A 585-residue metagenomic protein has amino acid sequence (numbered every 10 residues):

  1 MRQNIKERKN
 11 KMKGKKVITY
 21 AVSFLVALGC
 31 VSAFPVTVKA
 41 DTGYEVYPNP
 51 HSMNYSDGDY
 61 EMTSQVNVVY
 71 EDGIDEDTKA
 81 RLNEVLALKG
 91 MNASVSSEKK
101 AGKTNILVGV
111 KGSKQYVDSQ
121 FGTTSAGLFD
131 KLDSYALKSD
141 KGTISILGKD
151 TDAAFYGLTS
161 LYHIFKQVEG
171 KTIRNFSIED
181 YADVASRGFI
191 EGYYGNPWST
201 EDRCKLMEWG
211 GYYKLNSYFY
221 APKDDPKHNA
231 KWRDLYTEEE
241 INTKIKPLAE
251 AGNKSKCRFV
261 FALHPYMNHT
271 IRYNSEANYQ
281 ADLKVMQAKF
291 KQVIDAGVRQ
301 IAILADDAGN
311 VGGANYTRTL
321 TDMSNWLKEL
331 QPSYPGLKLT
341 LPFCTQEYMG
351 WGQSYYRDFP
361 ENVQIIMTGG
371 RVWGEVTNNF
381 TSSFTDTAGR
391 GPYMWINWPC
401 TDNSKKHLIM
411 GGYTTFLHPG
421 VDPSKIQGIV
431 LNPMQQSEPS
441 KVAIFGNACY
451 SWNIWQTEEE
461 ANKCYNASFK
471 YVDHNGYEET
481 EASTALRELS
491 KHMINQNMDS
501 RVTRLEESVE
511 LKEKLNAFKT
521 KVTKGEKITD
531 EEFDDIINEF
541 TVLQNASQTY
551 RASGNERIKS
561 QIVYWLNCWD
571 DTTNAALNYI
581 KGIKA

Functional and structural regions predicted by a protein language model:
M1-K11: Short, Lys/Arg-enriched N-terminal segments with co-localized hydrophobic residues within the first ~10-30 amino acids
V22-S32: Bacterial N-terminal signal peptides
S23, A40-K141, E169-I178: Acidic, contiguous N-terminal accessory segments
C30-T42: Sec-dependent signal peptide cleavage junction
V68, D150, F189, G210 (+3 more regions): Conserved, mostly hydrophobic/aromatic
T124-K289, A296-R299: Feature activates predominantly on carbohydrate-active enzymes
K166, Y193, A308-N462: Catalytic-core regions of glycoside hydrolase
Q456-A585: C-terminal functional modules
